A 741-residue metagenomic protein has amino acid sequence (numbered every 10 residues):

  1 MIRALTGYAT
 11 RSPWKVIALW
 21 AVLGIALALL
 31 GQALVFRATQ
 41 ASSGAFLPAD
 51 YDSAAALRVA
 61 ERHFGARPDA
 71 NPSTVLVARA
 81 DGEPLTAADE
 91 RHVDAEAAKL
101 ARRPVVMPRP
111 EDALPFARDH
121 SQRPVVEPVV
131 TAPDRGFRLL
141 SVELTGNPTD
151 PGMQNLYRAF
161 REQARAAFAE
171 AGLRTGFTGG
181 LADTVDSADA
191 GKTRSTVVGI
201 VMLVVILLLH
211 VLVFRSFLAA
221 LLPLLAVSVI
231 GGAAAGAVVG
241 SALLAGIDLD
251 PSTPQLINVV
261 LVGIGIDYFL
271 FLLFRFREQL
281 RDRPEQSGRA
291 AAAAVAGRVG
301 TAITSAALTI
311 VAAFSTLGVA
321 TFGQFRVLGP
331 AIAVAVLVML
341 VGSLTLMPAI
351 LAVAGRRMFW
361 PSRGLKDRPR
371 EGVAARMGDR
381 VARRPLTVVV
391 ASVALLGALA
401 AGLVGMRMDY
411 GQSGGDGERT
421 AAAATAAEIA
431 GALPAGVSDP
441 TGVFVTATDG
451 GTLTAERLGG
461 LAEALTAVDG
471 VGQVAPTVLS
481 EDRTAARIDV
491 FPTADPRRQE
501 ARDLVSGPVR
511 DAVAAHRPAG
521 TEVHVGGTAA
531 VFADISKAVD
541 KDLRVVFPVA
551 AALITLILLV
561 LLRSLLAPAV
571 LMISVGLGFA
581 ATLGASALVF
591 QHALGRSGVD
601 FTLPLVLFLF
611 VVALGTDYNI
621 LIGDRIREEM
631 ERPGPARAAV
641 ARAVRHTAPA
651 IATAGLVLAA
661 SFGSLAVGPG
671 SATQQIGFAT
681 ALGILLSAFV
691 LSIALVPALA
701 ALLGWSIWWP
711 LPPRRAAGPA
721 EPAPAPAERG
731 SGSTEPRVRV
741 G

Functional and structural regions predicted by a protein language model:
M1-Q40, V125, T145-M408, P518-G520 (+1 more regions): Membrane-embedded transmembrane helical bundles of large multi-pass transporters/channels
F36-Q40, N71-V77: Short, conserved active-site loops that position catalytic residues or coordinate cofactors/metal ions across diverse
A41-G44, Q412-S413: Short hinge/gating elements
A49-N71, A80-L181, G405-H592, R596-G598 (+2 more regions): Structured non-transmembrane domains adjacent to transmembrane bundles in polytopic membrane proteins
V75, R79-G82, R383, G397 (+1 more regions): N-terminal extramembrane/targeting module of integral membrane proteins
